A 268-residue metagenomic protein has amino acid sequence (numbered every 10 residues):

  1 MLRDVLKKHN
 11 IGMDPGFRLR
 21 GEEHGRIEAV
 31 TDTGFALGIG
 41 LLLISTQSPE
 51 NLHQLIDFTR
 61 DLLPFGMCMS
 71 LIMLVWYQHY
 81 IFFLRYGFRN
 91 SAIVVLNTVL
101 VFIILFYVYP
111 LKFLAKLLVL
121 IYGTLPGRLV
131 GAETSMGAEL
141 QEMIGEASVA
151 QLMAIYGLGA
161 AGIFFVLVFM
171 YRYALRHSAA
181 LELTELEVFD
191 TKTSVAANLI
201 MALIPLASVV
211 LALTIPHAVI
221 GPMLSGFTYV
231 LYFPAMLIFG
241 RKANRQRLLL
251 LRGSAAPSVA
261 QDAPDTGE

Functional and structural regions predicted by a protein language model:
M1-E268: Multi-pass alpha-helical transmembrane bundle typical of ion/small-solute transporters and intramembrane aspartyl
